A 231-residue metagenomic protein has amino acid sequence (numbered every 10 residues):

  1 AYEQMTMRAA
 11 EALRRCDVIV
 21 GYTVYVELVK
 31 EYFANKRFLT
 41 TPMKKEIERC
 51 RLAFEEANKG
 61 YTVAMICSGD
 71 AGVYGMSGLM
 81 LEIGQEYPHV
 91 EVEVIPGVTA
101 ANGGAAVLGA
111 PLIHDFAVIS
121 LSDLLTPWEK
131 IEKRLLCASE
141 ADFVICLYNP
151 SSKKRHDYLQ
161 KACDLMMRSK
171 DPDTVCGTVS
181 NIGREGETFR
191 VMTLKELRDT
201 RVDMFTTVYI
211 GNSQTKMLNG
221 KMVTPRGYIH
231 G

Functional and structural regions predicted by a protein language model:
A1-Q4, L125-W128, F189-M192: Short gly/ser/thr-rich secondary-structure transition/capping motifs
A1-V92, G103, R198: Class I S-adenosyl-L-methionine
C16-I19, Y32, E56-G60, I83 (+6 more regions): Change "in soluble alpha/beta enzymes" to "in soluble alpha/beta proteins
T23-V26, T40-E48, V98, V118-L125 (+1 more regions): Short, acidic/turn-prone active-site loops that include or flank metal/cofactor- and phosphate-binding residues
V63, E140-G231: A contiguous loop/helix-start segment that scaffolds small-molecule binding in enzyme catalytic cores
V73-A141: Class I SAM-dependent methyltransferase SAM-binding "motif I" and its flanking Rossmann-like core
